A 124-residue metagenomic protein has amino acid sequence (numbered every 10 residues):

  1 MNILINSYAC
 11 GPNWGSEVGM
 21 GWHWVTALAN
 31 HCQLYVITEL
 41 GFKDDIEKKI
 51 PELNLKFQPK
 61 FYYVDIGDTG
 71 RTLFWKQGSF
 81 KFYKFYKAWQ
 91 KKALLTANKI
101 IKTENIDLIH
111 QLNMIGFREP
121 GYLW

Functional and structural regions predicted by a protein language model:
M1-K60: N-terminal subdomain of nucleotide-sugar transferases
N2, D107-L108: Structural motif
A9, D68, I115: Flexible, active-site-proximal loop/turn residues at the rims of small-molecule/cofactor binding pockets and catalytic
N13-S16, K81, F85, M114: Conserved aromatic-histidine-acidic binding/catalytic patches
V36-I101: A conserved catalytic-core segment of Leloir-type glycosyltransferases
Y86, Q90, L94, L108-W124: An aromatic- and histidine-rich active-site surface loop
E104: Active-site charged/polar residues at nucleotide-handling catalytic sites that mediate phosphoryl, nucleotidyl
